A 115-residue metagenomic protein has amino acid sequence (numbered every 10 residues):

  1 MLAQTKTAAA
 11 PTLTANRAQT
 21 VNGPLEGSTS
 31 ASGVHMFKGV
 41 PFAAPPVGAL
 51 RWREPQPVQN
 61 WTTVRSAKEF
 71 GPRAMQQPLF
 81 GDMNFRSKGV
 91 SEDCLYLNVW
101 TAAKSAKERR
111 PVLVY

Functional and structural regions predicted by a protein language model:
L2-Y115: Non-catalytic accessory segments of hydrolases
